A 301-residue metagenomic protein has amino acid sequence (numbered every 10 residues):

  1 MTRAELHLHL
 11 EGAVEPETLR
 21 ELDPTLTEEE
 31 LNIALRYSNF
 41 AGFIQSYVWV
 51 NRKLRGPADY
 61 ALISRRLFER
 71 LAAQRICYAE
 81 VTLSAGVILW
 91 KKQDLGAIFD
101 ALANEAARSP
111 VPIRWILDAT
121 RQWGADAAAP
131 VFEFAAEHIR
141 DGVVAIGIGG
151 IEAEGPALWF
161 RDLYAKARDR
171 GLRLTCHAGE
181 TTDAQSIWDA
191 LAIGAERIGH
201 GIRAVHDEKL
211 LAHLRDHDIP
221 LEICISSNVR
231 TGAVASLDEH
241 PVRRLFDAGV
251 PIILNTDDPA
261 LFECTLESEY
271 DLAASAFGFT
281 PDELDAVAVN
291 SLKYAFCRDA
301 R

Functional and structural regions predicted by a protein language model:
M1-L172, T181-S186, A192, E196-R197 (+2 more regions): Metal-cofactor-binding active-site regions of metalloenzymes
L174-C176: Conserved hydrophobic beta-strand within the GNAT/NAT acetyltransferase core sheet that lines the active-site cleft
